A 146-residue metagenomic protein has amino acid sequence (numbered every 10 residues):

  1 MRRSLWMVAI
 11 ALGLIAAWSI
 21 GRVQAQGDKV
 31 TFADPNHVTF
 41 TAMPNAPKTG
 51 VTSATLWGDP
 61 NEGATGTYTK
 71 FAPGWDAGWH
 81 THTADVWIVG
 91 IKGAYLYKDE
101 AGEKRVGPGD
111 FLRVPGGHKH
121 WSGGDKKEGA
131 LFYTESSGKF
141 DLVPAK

Functional and structural regions predicted by a protein language model:
M1-S4: Positively charged n-region of N-terminal signal peptides that target proteins for export
V8-A17: Bacterial N-terminal signal peptides
A16-W18, V23-T65, K146: A short, N-terminal "cap"/entry segment at the start of jelly-roll beta-barrel domains of the cupin/DSBH fold
E62-H82, P115-G117: Conserved short histidine dyad/triad with adjacent acidic residue
A72-W75, H82-E100: Glycine- and acidic-residue-biased ligand/ion/polar-headgroup-sensing regions
A77-W79, L96-K98, K119-K126: Short beta-strand His + acidic residue motifs that chelate non-heme Fe in jelly-roll/DSBH and cupin folds
E100-G117: Short acidic-glycine-tyrosine-enriched beta hairpin
G116-F140: Ligand-binding loop in jelly-roll beta-barrel domains
